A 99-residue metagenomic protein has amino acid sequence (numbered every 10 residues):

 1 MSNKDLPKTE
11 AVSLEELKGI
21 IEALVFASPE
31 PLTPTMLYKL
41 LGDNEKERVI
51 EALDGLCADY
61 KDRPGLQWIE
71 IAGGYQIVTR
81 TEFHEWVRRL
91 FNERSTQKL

Functional and structural regions predicted by a protein language model:
M1-L17: Phosphate-centric recognition/catalysis
S2-P7, D54-H84: Charged low-complexity interaction tracts in eukaryotic proteins
E16-G19, L32: Alpha-helix N-cap/N′ positions at the starts of helices
I21-F26, Q97-L99: Short amphipathic alpha-helical interface segments
L24-T33, N44: Short capping segments at the starts of secondary-structure elements
P34-L40: A short acidic, leucine-rich amphipathic alpha-helix
N44-D54: Short amphipathic alpha-helical interaction segments
F83-L99: Short, amphipathic alpha-helical interaction segments positioned at domain boundaries
